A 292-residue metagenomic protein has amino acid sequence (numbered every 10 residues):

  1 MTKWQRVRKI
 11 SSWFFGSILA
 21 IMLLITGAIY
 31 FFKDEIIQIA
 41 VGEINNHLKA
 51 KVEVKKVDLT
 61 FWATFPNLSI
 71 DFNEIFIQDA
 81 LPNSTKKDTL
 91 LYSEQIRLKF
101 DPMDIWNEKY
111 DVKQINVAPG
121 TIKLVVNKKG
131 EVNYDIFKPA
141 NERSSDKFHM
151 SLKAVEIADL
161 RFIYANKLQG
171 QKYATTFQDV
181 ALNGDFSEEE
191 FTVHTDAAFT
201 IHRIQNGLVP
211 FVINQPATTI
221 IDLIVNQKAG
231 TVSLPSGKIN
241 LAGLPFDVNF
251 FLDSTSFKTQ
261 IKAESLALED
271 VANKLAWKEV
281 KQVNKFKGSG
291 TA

Functional and structural regions predicted by a protein language model:
M1-K51, N83: N-terminal type II signal-anchor transmembrane helix that functions as the membrane-insertion/stop-transfer segment
T2-Q5, A50, P66-T192, F250-T259 (+1 more regions): Secondary-structure transition motifs
I39, V54-D58, E142-R143, D179-A181 (+5 more regions): Short structured motifs
K56-L68: Short edge beta-strands and adjacent turn/loop segments
E74-Q78, A197, P235-N240: Short beta-strand segments that buttress and anchor functional surface loops
K86-D88, T175, E188-T192, D196-G230 (+1 more regions): Beta-propeller and related beta-repeat scaffolds in trafficking/envelope systems
V117, A198-H202, K238-A242: Short, solvent-exposed aromatic-acidic interface loops
F162, G230-K238: Transmembrane beta-strand segments that form the barrel wall of outer-membrane beta-barrel proteins
